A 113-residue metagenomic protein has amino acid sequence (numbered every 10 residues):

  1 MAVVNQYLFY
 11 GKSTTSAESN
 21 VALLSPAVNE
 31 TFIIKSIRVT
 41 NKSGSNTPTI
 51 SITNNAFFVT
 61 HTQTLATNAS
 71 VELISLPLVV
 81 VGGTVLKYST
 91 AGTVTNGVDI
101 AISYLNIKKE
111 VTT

Functional and structural regions predicted by a protein language model:
M1-F32, S36, T40, T90-T113: C-terminal interaction-tip segments
S16-A17, N55, A66: Serine/threonine-rich, low-complexity intrinsically disordered segments
E30, A69, G82-T84, V98: Surface-exposed loop/turn positions
S43-Q63: Short, surface-exposed beta-strand/strand-loop-strand elements in extracellular ectodomains
T64-S70: Short proline/glycine- and polar residue-rich coil/turn motifs
S70-P77: Exposed aromatic-hydrophobic patches
P77-N96: Noncatalytic modules at the cell exterior or secretory-pathway interfaces, chiefly beta-strand-rich lectin/adhesion
